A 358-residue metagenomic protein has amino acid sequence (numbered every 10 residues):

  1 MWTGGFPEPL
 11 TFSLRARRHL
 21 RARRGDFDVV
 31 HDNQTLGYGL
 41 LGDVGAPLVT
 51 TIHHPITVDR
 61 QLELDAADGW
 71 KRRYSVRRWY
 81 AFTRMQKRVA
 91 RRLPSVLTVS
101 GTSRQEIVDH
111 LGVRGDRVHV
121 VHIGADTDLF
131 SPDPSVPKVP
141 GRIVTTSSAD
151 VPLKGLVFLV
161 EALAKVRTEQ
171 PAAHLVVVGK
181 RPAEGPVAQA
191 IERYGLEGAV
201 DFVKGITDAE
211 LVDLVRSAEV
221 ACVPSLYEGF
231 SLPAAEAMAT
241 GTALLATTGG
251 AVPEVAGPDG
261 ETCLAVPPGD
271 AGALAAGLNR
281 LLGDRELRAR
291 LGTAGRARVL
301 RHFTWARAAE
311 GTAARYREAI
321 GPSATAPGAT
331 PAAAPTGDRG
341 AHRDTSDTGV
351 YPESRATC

Functional and structural regions predicted by a protein language model:
M1-G4, V44-K87: Acceptor-binding helix/loop patch of EC 2.4 sugar-transfer enzymes, predominantly nucleotide-sugar-dependent
T102, G124: Carbohydrate-associated surface elements
V136-L163: Conserved donor-binding/catalytic core segment of Leloir-type glycosyltransferases
G185-A209: Nucleotide-activated donor-binding/catalytic signature segment of Leloir-type glycosyltransferases, i.e., the conserved
G205-I206, D213-A218: Short alpha-helical donor nucleotide-sugar binding micro-motif in glycosyltransferases
L226: Aromatic "clamp/platform" in nucleotide-sugar-dependent glycosyltransferases that forms part of the donor/acceptor
A243-A246: Short hydrophobic beta-strand element within catalytic cores of glycosyltransferases and related nucleotide-activated
P258-D259, C263-A271, R280-R285: Conserved acidic donor-binding segment of nucleotide-sugar-dependent glycosyltransferases
